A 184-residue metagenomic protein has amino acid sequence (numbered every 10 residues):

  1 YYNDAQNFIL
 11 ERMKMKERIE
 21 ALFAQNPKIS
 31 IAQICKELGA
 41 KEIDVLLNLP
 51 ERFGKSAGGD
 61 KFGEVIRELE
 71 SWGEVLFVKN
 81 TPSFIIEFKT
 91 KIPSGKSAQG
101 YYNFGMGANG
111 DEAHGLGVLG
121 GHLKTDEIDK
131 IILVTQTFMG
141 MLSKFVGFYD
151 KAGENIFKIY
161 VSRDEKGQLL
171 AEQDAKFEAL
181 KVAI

Functional and structural regions predicted by a protein language model:
Y1-I184: Eukaryotic intrinsically disordered, low-complexity regulatory linkers and tails enriched in Ser/Thr/Pro
